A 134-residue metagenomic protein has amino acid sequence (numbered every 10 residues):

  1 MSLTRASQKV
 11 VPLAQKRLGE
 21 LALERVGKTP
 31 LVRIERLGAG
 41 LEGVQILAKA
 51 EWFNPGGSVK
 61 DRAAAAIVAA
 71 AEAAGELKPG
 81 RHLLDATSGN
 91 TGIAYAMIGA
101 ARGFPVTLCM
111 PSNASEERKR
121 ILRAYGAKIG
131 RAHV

Functional and structural regions predicted by a protein language model:
M1-R131: PLP-dependent amino-acid enzyme catalytic core
